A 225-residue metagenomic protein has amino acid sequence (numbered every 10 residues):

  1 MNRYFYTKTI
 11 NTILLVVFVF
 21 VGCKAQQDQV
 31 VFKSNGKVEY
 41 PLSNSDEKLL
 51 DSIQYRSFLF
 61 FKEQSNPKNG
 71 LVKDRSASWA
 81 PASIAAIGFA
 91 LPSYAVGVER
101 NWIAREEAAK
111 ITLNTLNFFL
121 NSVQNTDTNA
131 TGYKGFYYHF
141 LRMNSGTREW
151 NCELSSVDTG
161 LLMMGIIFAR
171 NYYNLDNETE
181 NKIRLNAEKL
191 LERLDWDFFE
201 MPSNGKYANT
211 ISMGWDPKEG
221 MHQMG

Functional and structural regions predicted by a protein language model:
M1-K33: Bacterial Sec-dependent N-terminal signal peptides
D28-A82, Q124-F136: Low-complexity, Ser/Thr/Pro/Gly-enriched N-terminal "stalk/linker" regions
K37-Q54, V98-T112, R170-K189: Structural helix-adjacent loops and short alpha-helical linkers that scaffold large soluble proteins
E47, T131-G160, L175-G225: Extended ligand-binding clefts on enzyme/binding-domain cores
S52-I53, S78-P92, L154-M164, M224-G225: Aromatic- and histidine-enriched alpha-helix N-cap/loop-to-helix transition segments that scaffold the rims
I53-N69, I111-A130, L185-Y207: Long, well-ordered core segments of solenoidal/helical folds
A80-G88, P92-N151: Membrane helical hairpin/interfacial module
